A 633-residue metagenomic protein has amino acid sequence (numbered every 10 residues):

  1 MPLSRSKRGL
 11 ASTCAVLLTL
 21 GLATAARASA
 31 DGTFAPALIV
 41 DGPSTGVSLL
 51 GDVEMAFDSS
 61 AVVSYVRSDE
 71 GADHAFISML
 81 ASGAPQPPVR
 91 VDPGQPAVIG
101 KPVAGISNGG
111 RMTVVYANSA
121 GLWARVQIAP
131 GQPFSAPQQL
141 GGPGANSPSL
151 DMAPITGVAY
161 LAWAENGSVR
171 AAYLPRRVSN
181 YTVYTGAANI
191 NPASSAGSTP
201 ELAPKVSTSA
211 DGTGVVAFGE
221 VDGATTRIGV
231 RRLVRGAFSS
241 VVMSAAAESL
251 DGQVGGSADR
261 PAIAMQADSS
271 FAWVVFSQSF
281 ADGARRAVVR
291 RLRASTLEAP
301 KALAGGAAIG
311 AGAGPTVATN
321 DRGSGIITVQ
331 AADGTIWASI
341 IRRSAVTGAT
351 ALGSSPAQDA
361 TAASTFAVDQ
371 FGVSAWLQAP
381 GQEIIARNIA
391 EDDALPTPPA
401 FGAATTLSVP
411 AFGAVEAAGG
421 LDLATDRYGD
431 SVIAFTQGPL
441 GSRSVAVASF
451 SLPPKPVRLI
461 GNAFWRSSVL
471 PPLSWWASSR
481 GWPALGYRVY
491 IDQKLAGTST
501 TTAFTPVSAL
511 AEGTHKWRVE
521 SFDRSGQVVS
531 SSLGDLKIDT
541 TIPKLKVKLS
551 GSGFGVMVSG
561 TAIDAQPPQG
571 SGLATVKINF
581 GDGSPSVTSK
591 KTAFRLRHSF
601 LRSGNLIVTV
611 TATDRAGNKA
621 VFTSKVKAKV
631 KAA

Functional and structural regions predicted by a protein language model:
S29-P456: Extracellular, repeat-based ectodomains that mediate carbohydrate processing or recognition
T208, T319, T425, A509-A511 (+2 more regions): Residue-level recognition of secondary-structure-to-loop junctions
F450-P454, S467, G534-T541, K627-A632: Flexible, low-complexity linkers/stalks enriched in Thr/Pro that connect modular domains
L452-A477, I538: Pro/Thr/Ser/Gly-rich low-complexity, intrinsically disordered linker/stalk tracts
S478-D492, A565-K577: Solvent-exposed loop/turn segments flanking beta-strands in beta-repeat/beta-sandwich domains
Y490-K494, P506, V576-K590: Short acidic/polar micro-motifs centered on Gly/Asp/Asn
G526-K537, A620-F622: Extracellular fibronectin type III
